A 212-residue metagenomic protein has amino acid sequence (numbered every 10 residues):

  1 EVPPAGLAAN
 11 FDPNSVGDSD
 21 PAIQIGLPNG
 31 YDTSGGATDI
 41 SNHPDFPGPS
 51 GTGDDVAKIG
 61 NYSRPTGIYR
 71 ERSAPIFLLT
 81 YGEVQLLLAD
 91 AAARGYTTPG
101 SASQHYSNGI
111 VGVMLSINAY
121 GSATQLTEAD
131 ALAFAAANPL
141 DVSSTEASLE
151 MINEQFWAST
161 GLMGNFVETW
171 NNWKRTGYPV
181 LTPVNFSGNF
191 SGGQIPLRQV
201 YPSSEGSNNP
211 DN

Functional and structural regions predicted by a protein language model:
E1-S19, I23: Intrinsically disordered, low-complexity activation-like regions
V16-N212: Acidic/polar-rich alpha-helix caps and helix-coil junctions
